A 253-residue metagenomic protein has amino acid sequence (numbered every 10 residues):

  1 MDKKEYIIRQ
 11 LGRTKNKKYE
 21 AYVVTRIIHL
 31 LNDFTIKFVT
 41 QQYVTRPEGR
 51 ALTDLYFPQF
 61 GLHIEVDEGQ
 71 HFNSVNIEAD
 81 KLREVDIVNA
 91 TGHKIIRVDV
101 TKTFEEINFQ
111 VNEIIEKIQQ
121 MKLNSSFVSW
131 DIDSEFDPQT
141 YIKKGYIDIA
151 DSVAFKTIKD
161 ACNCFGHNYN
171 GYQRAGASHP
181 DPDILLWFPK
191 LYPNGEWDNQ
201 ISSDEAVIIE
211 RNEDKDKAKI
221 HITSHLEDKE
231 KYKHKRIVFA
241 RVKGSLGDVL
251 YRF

Functional and structural regions predicted by a protein language model:
M1-T140: Nucleic-acid endo/exonuclease domains
S129-I158: Polar/acidic, low-complexity leader/linker segments enriched in S/T/G and N/D
I149-V249: Acidic, glycine-rich low-complexity segments with interspersed aromatic residues
R252-F253: Compact beta-sheet-dominated globular domain cores
